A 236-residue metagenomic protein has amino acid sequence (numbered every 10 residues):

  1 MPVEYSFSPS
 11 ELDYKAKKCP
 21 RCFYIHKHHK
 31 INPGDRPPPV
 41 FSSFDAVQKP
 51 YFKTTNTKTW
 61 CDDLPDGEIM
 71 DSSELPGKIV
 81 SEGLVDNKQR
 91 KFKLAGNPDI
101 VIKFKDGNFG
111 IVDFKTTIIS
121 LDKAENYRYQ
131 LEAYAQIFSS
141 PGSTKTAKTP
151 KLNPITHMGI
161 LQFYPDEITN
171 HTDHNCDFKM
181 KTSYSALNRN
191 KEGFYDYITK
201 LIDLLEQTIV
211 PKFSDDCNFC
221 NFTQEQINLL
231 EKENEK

Functional and structural regions predicted by a protein language model:
M1-N108: Metal-dependent nuclease catalytic cores that hydrolyze phosphodiester bonds in DNA/RNA, characterized by
K18-C22, L152, N188-K236: Accessory terminal regions of nucleic-acid processing enzymes
Y24-I25, N32-P33, I119-L121, D166-N170 (+1 more regions): Short catalytic/ligand-binding loop motif for oxyanion handling, primarily in non-cytosolic enzymes, centered on
H29, I119, S139-S143, E206 (+1 more regions): Hydrophobic/aromatic-lined pockets within catalytic cores
T55-W60, F138, G142, L201 (+1 more regions): Hydrophobic, Leu/Ile/Phe/Ala-enriched alpha-helical segments that form helix-helix packing faces
D63-P65, N170-H174, K232-E233: Short aromatic-enriched loop/helix-cap "lid" or pocket-rim segments at secondary-structure transitions that line
S72-S81, I168-T172, N228-L229: Short, solvent-exposed polar/charged micro-motifs at secondary-structure junctions
E82-D196: Mg2+/Mn2+-dependent nuclease catalytic core
